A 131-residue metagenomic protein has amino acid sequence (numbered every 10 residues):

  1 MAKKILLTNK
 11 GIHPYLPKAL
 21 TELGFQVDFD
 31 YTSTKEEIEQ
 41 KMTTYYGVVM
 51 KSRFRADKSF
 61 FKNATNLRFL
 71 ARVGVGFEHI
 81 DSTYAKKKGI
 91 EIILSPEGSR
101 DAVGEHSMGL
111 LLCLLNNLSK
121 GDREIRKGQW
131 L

Functional and structural regions predicted by a protein language model:
M1-I93: An N-terminal-biased, well-structured beta-alpha scaffold segment characteristic of Rossmann-like dinucleotide-binding
P96-L131: Phosphate-binding beta-alpha-beta segment of Rossmann-like dinucleotide-binding domains, i.e., the NAD(P)
